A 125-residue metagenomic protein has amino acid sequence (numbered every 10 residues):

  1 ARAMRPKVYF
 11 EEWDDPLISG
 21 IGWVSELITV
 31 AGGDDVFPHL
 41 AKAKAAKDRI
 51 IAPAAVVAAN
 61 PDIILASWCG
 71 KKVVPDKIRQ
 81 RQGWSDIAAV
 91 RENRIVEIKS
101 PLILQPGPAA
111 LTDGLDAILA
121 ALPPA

Functional and structural regions predicted by a protein language model:
A1-T112, D116, A121-A125: Binding-cleft/active-site segments that stabilize strongly anionic ligands or cofactors
